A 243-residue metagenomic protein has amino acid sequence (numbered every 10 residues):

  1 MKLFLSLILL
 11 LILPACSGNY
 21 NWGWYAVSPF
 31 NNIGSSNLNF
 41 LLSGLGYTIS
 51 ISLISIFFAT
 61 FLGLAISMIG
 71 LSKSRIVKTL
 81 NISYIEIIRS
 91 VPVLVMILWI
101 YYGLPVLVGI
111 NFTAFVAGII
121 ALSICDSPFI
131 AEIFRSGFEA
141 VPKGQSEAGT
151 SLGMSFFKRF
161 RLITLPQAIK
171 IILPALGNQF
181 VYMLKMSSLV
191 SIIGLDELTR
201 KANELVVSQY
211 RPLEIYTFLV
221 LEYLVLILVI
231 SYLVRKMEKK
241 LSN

Functional and structural regions predicted by a protein language model:
M1-S17: N-terminal secretory/membrane targeting signals
P14-N243: Transmembrane alpha-helices and adjacent helix-loop boundaries
